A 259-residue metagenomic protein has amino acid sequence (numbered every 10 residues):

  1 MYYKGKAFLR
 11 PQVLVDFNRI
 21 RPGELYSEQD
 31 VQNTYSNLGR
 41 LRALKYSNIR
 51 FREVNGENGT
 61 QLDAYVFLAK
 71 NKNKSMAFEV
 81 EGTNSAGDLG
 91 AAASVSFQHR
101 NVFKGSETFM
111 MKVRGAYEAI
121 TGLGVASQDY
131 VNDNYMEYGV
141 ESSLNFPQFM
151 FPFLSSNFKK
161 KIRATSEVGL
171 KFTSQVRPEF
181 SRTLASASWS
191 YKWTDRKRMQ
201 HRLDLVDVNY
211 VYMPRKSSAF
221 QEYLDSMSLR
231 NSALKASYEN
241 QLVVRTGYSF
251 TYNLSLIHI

Functional and structural regions predicted by a protein language model:
M1-N84, A119: Periplasmic polypeptide-binding modules associated with outer-membrane biogenesis and secretion
G5-K6, A126-L256: Transmembrane beta-strand segments of outer-membrane beta-barrel domains in Gram-negative and organellar OMPs
F17-I20, T34-N37, L41, E81 (+6 more regions): Generic, well-ordered alpha-helical scaffold segments in large soluble proteins
N33, Q61-D63, S75-A77, D88-S96 (+4 more regions): Transmembrane beta-barrel architecture of outer membranes
L44-K45, N73-M76, N101-F109, Q148-L154 (+1 more regions): Repeated loop/turn-to-beta-strand initiation elements of outer-membrane beta-barrel proteins
F51, K74-N84, A93-V95, H99 (+3 more regions): Transmembrane beta-strand segments that form the barrel wall of outer-membrane beta-barrel proteins
L68-K74, A86-G87, S96-G105, E118 (+2 more regions): C-terminal, active-site-flanking charged/polar segments
